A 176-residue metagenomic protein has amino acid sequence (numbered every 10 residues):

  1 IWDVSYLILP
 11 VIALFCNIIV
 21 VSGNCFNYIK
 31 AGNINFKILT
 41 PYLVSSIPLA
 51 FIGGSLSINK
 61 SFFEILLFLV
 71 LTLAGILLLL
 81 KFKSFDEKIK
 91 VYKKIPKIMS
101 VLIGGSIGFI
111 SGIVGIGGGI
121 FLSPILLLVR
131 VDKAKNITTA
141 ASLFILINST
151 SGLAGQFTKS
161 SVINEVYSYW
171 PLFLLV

Functional and structural regions predicted by a protein language model:
I1, G115-I125: Transmembrane helix boundary and interhelical junction motifs in multipass membrane proteins
I1-L7, G23-I110, L128-V129, A134-N136 (+1 more regions): Juxtamembrane transmembrane-helix boundary motif
P10-I18, I47, T138-S149: Transmembrane helix-bundle signature of multi-pass membrane transporters/permeases
F15, I19-S22, T72, I76 (+3 more regions): Alpha-helical transmembrane segments of polytopic integral membrane proteins, especially the permease/helical cores
L39, F121, S142: Residue-level recognition of oxygen-bearing side chains
Y92, S111-I116, F144: Short, surface-exposed loop/turn motifs that are enriched in glycine and acidic residues and include a nearby proline
I113, L146-A154: Hydrophobic alpha-helical segments of membrane proteins
